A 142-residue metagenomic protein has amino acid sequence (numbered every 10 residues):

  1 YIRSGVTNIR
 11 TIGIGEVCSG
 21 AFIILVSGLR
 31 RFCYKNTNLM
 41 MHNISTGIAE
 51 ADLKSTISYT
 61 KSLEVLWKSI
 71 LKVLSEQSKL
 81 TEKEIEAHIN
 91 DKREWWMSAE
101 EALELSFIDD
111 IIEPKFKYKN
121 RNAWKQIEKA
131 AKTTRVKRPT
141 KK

Functional and structural regions predicted by a protein language model:
Y1-G20, V26-K142: N-terminal organellar transit peptides
